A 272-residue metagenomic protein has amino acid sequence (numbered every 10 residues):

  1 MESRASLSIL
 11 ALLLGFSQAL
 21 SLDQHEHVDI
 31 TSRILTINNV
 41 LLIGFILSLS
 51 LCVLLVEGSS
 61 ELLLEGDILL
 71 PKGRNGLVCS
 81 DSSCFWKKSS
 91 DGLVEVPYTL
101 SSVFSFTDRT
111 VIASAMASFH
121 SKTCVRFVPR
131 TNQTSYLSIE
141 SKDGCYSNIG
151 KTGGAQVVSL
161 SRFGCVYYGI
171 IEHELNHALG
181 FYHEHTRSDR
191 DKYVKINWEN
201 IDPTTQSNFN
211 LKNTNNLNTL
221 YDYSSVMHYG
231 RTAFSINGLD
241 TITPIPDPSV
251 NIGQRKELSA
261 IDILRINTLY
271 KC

Functional and structural regions predicted by a protein language model:
E2-C272: Zinc-dependent metalloendopeptidases
